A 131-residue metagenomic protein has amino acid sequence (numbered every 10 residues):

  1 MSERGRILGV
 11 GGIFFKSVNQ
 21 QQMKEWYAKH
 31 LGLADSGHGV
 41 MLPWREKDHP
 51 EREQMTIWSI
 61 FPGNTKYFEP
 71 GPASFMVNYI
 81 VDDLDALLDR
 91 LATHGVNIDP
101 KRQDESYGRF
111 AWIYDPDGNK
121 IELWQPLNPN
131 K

Functional and structural regions predicted by a protein language model:
M1-G12, H38, L88-K131: Vicinal oxygen chelate
S2-L8, F14-I57, T93: Core segments of cupin and vicinal oxygen chelate
V10-G11, Q22-M23, I57, G63 (+4 more regions): A general marker of short, structured functional hotspots
F14-K16, N78-I80, Y114: Short hydrophobic/aromatic beta-strand micro-patches that form the beta-sheet surface supporting nucleotide- or nucleic
Q20, H49-E51, N64-T65, D82-A86: Short, charged/polar surface micro-motifs in flexible loops or helix N-caps
L31-A34, Y79-I80, P100-R102: Short linear motifs in intrinsically disordered
L31-P72, I113-P116, K120-L127: Conserved short beta-strand elements that form part of the metal-binding/catalytic scaffold of enzyme active sites
P70-L91: Mid-chain, well-packed structural core segment of small domains
